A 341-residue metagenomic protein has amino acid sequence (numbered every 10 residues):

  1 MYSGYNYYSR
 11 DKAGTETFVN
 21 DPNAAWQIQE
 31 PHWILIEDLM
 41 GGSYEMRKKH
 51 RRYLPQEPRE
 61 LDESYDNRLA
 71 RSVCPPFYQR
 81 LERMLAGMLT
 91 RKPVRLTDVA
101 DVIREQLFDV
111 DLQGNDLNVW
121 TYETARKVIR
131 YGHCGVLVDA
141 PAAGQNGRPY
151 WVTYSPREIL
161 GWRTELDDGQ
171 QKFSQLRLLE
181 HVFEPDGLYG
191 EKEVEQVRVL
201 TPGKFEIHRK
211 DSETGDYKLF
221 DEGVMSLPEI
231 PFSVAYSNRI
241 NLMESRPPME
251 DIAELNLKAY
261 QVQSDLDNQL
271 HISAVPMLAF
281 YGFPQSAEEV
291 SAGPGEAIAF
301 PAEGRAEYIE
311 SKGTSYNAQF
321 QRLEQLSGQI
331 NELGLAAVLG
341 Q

Functional and structural regions predicted by a protein language model:
M1-T153: Extended, helix-rich architectural segments
S3-N6, G42, R51, E63 (+11 more regions): Intrinsically disordered, low-complexity segments enriched in small/polar residues
V19, I28, R52-P55, S72-V73 (+11 more regions): Compositionally biased, intrinsically disordered/low-complexity regions enriched for serine, proline and threonine
Q56, P76, V94, Y150 (+8 more regions): Generic low-complexity segments that are intrinsically disordered, proline-rich and/or Lys/Arg-biased
R59-E60, Q79, G87, R91 (+14 more regions): A generic structural micro-environment signature that highlights single residues at secondary-structure boundaries
D109, N118, E123-I240: Extended, regular secondary-structure scaffolds
D216-Q341: Extended, charged amphipathic alpha-helical segments
